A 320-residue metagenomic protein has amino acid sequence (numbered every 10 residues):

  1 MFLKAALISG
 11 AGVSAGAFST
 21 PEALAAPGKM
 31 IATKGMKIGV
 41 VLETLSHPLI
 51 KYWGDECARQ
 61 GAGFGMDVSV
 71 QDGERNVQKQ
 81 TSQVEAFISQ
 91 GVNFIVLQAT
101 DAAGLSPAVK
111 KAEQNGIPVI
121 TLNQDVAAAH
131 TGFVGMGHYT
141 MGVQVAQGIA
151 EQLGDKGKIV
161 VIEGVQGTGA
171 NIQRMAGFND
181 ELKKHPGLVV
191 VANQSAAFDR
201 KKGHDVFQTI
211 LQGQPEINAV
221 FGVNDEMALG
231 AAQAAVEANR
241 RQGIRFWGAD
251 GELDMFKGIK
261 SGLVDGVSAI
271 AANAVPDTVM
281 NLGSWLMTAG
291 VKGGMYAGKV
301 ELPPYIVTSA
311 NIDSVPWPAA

Functional and structural regions predicted by a protein language model:
M1-A23: N-terminal export signals
A26-K34, Q166-A170, E181-L182, A271-A320: Hinge/cleft segment of the Venus flytrap/periplasmic-binding protein
A26-T140, Q144-Q147: Alpha-helical recognition/docking segments in bacterial nutrient-uptake and carbohydrate-utilization systems
K34-M36, D155-I159: Nucleotide donor/acceptor-binding cores
V41-D55, S69-K79, D101, Q124 (+6 more regions): Hinge/beta->alpha junction and helix N-cap segments in small-molecule ligand-binding domains
I88, F94-E113, F178, A192 (+1 more regions): Hydrophobic alpha-helical
I88, I149-L153, L211, G283-V291: Short, hydrophobic alpha-helical segments
A102-T140, Q144, E151, K158 (+4 more regions): Flexible loop/hinge segments that line or gate small-molecule binding clefts
